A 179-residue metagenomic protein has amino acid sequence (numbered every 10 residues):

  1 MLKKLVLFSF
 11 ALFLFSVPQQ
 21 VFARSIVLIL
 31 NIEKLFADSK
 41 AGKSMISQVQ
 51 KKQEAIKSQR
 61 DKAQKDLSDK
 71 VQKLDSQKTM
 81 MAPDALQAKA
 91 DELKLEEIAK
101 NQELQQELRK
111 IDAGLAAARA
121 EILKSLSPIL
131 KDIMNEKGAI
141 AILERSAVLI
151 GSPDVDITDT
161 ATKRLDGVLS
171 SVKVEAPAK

Functional and structural regions predicted by a protein language model:
M1-F8: Bacterial N-terminal signal peptides that target proteins for export
F8-V17: Bacterial N-terminal signal peptides
V17-A23: Sec/Tat signal peptide C-region and signal peptidase I cleavage site
R24-S146, V168-K179: Amphipathic alpha-helical segments
G151: Conserved phosphate/pyrophosphate-binding and hydrolysis machinery centered on Walker-type P-loop NTPases, extending
T158: Short beta-strand-centered segments that line the small-molecule binding cleft or hinge of alpha/beta clamshell
